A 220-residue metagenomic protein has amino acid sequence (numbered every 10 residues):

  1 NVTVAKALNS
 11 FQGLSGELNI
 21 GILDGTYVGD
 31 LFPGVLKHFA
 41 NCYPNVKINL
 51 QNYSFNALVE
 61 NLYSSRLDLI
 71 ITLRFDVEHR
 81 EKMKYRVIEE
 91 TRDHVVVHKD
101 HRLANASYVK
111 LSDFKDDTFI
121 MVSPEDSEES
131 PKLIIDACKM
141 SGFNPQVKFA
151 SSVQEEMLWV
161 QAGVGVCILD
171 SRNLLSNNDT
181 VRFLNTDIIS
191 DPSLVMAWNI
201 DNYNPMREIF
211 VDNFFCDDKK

Functional and structural regions predicted by a protein language model:
A5, N9-Y43, K47, N56-E60 (+1 more regions): N-terminal winged-helix
Q12, K84-D93, V97-F119, E208: Flexible hinge/capping segments at coil-to-helix
E17-L23, I70, V96, I120 (+2 more regions): Short, well-ordered beta-strand segments
D30-L31, D117-S141, R207: Secondary-structure junction motif
G34-H38, F55-D93, V97, Q161-A162 (+1 more regions): Short beta-strand-centered segments that line the small-molecule binding cleft or hinge of alpha/beta clamshell
V46-S54, F143-V153: Short beta-strand-to-loop elements that line the ligand-binding cleft of bilobed periplasmic-binding protein-like
R80-R86, T91-R92, E155-N202: Beta-alpha-beta core module
S112, S193, A197-K220: Extended ligand-binding regions for polar small-molecule ligands
